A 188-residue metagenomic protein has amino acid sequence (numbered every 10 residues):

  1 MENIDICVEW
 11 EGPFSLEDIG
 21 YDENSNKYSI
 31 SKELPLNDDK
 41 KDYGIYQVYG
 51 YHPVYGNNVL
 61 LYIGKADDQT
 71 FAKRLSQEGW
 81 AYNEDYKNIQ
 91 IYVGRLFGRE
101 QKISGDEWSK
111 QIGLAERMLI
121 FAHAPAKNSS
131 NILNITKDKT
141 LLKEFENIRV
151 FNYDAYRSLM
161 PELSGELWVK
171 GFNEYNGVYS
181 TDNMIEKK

Functional and structural regions predicted by a protein language model:
M1-L61, D67-K188: Boundary/linker segments flanking structured domains
